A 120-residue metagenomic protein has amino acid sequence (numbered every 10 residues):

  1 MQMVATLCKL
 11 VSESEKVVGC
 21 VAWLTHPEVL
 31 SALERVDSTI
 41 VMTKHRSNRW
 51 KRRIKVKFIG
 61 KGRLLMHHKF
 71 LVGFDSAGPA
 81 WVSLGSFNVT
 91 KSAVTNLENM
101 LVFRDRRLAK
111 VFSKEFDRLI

Functional and structural regions predicted by a protein language model:
M1-I120: PLD/PLD-like phosphodiesterase catalytic module centered on the HKD motif
